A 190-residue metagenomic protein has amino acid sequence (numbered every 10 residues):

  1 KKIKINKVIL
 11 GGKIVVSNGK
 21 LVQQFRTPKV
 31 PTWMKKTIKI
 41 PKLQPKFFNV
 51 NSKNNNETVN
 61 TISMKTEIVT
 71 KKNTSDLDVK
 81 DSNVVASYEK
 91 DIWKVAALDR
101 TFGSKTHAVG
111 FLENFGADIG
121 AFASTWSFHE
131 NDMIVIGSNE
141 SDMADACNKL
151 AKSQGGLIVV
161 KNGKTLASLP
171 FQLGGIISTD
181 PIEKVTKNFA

Functional and structural regions predicted by a protein language model:
K1-A190: Active-site microenvironment of metallo-dependent hydrolases
